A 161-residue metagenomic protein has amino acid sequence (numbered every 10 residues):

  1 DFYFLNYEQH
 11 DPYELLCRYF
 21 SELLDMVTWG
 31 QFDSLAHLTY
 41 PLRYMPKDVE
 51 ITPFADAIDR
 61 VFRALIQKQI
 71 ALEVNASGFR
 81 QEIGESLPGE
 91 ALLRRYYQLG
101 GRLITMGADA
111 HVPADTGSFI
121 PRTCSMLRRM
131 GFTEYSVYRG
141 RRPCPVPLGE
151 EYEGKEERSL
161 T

Functional and structural regions predicted by a protein language model:
D1-K68, E151-T161: Extended substrate/RNA-proximal surfaces in nucleic-acid metabolism proteins
D48-T161: Charged catalytic cores and adjacent phosphate/nucleic-acid-binding surfaces used for phosphate/nucleic-acid chemistry
